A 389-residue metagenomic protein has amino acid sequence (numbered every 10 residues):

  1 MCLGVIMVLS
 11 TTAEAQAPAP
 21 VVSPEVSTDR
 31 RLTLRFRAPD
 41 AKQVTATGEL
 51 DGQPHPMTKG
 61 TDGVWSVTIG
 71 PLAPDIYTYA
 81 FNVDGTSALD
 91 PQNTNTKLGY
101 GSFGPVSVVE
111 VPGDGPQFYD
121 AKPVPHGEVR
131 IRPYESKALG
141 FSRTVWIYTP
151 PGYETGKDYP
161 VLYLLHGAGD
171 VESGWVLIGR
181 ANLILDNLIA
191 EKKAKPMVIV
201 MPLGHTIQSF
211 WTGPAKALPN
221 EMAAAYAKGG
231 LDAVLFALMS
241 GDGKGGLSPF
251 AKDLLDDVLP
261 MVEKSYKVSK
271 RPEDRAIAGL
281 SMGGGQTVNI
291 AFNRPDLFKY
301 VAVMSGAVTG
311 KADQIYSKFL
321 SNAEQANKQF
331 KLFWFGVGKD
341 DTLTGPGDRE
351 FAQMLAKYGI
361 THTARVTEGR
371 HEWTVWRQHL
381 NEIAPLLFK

Functional and structural regions predicted by a protein language model:
M1-S10: Bacterial N-terminal signal peptides
A13-A15: Boundary at the C-terminal end of the N-terminal hydrophobic targeting segment
A17-P20, D51-G52: Short amphipathic beta-strand starts and helix->beta connectors
V21-E25: Short beta-strand segments of immunoglobulin-like
V26-P54, K59-K389: Non-catalytic cap/lid and distal C-terminal segments of serine-dependent acyl enzymes
